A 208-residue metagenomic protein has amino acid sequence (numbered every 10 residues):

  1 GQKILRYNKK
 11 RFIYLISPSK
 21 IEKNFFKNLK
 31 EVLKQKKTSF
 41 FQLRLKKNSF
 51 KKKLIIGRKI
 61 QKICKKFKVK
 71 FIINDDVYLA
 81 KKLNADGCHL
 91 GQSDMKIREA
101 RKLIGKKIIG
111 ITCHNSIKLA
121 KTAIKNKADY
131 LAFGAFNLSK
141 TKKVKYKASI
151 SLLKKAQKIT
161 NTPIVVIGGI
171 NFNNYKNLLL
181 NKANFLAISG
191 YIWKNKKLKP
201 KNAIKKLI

Functional and structural regions predicted by a protein language model:
K9-K27, I108-N115, V165-V166, I170: Active-site mouth loops of central-metabolism enzymes
F12-Y14, T38-Q42, K68-I72, D86-H89 (+4 more regions): Structural preference for beta-strand elements that scaffold enzyme active sites
L15, L90-A100, A132-V144, Y175-I208: Glycine-rich phosphate-binding active-site loops on the catalytic face of alpha/beta enzymes
S19, L45, Q92, C113-N115 (+3 more regions): Short secondary-structure boundary segments
L29-R44, N126: Catalytic domains of carbohydrate-active enzymes, especially glycoside hydrolases
V32, F71-D86, N115-K127, I159-V166 (+2 more regions): Catalytic cores of alpha/beta
L54-I73, D94, E99-S116, K145-N171 (+1 more regions): Alpha-helix-loop-beta-strand connector modules within alpha/beta enzyme cores
K82-Q92, I111-K158, N195-A203: Glycine/Thr-rich beta-alpha phosphate-binding loop at enzyme active sites
